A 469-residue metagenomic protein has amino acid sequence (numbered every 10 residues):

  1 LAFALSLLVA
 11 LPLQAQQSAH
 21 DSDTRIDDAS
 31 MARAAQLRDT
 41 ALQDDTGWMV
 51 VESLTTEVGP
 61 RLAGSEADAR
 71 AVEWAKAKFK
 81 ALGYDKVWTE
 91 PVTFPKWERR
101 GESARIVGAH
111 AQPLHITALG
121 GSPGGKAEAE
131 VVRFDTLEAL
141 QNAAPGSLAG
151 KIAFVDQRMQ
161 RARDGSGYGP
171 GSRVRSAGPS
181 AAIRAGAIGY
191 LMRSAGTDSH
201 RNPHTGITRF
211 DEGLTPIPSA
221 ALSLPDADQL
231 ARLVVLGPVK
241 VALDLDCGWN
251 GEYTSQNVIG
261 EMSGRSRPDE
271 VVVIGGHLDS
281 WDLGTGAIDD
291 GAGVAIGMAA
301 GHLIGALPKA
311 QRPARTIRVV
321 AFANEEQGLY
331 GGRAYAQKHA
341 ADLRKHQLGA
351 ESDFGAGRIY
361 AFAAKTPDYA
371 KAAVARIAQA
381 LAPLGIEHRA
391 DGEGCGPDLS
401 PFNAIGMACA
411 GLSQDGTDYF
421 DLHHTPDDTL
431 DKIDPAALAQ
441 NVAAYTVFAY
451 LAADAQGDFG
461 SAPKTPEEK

Functional and structural regions predicted by a protein language model:
A2-P12: Bacterial N-terminal signal peptides
A19-I26, S30-R33, E52, T56-D164: Noncatalytic luminal/extracellular "stalk/propeptide" segments of secretory-pathway proteins
I26-S65, N202-I207, D279, L348 (+2 more regions): N-terminal capping segment at the start of a domain
A32-R33, G108-P145, T208-A287, A299-H302 (+2 more regions): Soluble metallo-hydrolase cores and metallopeptidase-like ectodomains found primarily in the secretory/periplasmic
S65, L114-P218, T285, H388: Extracellular/luminal Protease-associated
F79, V174-R175, A182, V258 (+3 more regions): Alpha-helical metal-binding/catalytic segments enriched in His/Glu/Asp
A109-A111, G124-A129, I217-L222, A227-Q229 (+3 more regions): Metal-dependent peptidase/peptidase-like ectodomains
H302, F420-K469: His/Asp/Glu-rich mid-to-C-terminal helical/loop segments that flank catalytic regions of hydrolases
